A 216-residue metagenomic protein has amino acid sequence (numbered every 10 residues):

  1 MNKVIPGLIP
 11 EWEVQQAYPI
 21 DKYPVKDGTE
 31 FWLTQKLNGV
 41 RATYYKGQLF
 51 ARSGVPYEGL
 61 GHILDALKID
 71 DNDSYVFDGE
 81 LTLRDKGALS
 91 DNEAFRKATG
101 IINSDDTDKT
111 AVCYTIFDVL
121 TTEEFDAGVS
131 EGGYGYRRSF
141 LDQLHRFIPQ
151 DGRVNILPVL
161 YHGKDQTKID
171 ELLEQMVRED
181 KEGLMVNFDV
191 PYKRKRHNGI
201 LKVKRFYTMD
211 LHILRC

Functional and structural regions predicted by a protein language model:
N2-I9, E13-G54, S104, V119-T122 (+2 more regions): Nucleic-acid 5′ end/cap handling module spanning
Y23-D151: Covalent nucleotidyltransferase
